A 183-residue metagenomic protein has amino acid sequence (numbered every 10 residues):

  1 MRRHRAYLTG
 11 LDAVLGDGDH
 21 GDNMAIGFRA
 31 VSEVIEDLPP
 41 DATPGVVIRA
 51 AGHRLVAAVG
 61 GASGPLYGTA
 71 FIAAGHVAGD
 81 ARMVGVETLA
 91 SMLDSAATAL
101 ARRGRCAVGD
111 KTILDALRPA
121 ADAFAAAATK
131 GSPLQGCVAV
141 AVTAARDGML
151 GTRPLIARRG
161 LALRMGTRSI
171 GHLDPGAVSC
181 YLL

Functional and structural regions predicted by a protein language model:
M1-L183: N-terminal loops that bind phosphate or other acidic moieties and the adjacent beta-alpha structural core
